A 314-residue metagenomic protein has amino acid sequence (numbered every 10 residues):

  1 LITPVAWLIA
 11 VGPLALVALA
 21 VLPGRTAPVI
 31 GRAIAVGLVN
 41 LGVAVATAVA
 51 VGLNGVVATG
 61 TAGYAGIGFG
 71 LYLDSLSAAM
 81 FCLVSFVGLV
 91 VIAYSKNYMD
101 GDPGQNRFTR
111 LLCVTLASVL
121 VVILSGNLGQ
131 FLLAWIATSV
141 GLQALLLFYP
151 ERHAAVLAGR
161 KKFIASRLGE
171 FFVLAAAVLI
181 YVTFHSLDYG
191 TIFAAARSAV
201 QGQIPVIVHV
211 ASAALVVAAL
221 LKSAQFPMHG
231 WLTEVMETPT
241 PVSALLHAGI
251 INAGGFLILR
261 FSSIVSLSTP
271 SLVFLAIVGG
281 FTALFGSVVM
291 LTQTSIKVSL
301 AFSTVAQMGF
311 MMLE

Functional and structural regions predicted by a protein language model:
L1-W7, A15-R110, H185-Q203, G230 (+1 more regions): Transmembrane helix-loop-helix hairpins at membrane boundaries of multipass inner-membrane proteins
A6-A10, L14-V17, A219, A244-L245: N-terminal transmembrane alpha-helices
L8-G12, L132-V140: Hydrophobic core segments of alpha-helical transmembrane domains in multi-pass membrane proteins
V90-F131, G141-E314: Hydrophobic transmembrane alpha-helices and their helix-loop junctions in integral membrane proteins
